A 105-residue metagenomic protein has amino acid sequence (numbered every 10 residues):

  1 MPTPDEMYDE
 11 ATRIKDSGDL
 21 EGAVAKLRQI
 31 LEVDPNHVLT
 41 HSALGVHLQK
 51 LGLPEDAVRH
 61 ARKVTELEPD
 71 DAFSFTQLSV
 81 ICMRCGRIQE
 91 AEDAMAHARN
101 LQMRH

Functional and structural regions predicted by a protein language model:
P2-V33: Alpha-helical segment of the N-proximal tetratricopeptide repeat
D16-R28, L51-K63, C85-H97: Structural signature of tandem alpha-helical TPR/SEL1-like repeats, specifically the intra-repeat loop/turn
E32, E66, R99-N100: Amphipathic alpha-helical segments of tetratricopeptide repeats
